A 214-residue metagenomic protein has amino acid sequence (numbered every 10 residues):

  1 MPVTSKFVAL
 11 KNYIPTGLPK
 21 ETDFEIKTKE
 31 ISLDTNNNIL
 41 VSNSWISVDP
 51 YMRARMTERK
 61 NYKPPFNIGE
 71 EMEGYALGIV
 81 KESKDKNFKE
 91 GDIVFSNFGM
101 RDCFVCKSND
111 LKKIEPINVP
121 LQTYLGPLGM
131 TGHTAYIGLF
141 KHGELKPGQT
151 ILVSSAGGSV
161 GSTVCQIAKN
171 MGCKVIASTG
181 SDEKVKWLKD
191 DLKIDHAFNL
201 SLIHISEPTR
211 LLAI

Functional and structural regions predicted by a protein language model:
V3-V8, I39: Short structural boundary motif marking the start of a folded domain
V8, G91-V94, V175-T179: Short, hydrophobic beta-strand segments that form beta-sheet elements in well-ordered domains
I14-E21, P50: Short N-terminal binding/cap micro-motifs at the start of the first secondary-structure element
L18-E30: Short glycine/threonine/proline-enriched tight-turn/helix- or strand-capping micro-motif at secondary-structure
E30-V48, M56-M100: Glycine-rich beta-strand-centered segment in the early N-terminal region that forms part of a ligand/cofactor-binding
M72-I79, E90-S155: NAD(P)H dinucleotide-binding glycine-rich loop of Rossmann-like/cofactor-binding domains, especially the beta1-alpha1
P127-S201: Mid-domain Rossmann-like dinucleotide-binding core that forms the NAD(H)/NADP(H) cofactor-binding site
I203-I214: Single conserved hydrophobic/aromatic residue that forms the stacking wall/gate of nucleotide- or nucleobase-binding
